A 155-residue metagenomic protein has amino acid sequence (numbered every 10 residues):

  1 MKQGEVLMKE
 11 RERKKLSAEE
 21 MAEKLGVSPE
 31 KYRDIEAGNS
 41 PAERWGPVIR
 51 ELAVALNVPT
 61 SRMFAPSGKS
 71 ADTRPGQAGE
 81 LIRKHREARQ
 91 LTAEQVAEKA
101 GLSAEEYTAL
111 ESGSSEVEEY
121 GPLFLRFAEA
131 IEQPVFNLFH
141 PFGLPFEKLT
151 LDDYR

Functional and structural regions predicted by a protein language model:
M1-R13, S67-A88: A short, Lys/Arg-rich alpha-helix, primarily the initiator
L7, M21, Y32-I35, M63 (+4 more regions): Conserved hydrophobic/aromatic packing and binding residues within compact polymer-binding modules
M8, E19, R50, R83 (+2 more regions): Residues within the helices of the helix-turn-helix
R11, A22, A53, R86 (+2 more regions): The alpha-helix within a helix-turn-helix
G26-E43, L102-V117: Recognition helix of helix-turn-helix/homeodomain-like DNA-binding domains that insert into the DNA major groove
N39-V54, S114-E129: Short, basic-rich loop-to-helix N-cap that marks the start of a DNA-contacting helix
L56-D72, E132-L149: Short C-terminal boundary/hinge segments that cap the last helix of small helical domains
D72-T108, E116, P122, E129 (+1 more regions): Interfacial/linker helices and their anchor residues that mediate assembly or domain coupling
